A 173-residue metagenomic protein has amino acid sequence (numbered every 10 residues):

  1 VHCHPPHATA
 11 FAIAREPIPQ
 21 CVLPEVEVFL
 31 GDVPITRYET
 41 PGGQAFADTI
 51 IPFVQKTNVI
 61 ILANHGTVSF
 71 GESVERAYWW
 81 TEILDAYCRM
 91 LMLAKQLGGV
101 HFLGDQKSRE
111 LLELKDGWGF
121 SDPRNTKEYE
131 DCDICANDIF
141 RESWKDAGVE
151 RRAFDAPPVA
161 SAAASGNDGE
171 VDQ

Functional and structural regions predicted by a protein language model:
V1-Q173: Glycine-rich flexible loops
